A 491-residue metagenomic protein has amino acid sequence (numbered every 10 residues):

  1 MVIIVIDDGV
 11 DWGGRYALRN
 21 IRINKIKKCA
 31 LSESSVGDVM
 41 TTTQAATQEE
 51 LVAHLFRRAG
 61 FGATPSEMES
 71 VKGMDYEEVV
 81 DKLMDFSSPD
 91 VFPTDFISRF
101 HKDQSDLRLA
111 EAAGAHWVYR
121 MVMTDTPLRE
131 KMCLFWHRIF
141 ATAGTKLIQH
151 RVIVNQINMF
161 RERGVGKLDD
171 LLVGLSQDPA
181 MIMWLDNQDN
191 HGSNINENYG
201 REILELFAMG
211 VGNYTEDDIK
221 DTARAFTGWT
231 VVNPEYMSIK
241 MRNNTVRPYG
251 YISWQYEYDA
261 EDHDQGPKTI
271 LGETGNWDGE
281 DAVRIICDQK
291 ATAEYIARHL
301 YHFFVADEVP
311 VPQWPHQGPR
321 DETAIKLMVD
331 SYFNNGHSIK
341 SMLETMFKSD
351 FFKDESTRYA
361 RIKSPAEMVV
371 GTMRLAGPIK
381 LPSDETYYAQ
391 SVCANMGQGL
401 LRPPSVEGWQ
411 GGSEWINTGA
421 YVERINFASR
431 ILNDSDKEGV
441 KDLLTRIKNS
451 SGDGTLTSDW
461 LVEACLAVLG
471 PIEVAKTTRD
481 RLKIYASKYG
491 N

Functional and structural regions predicted by a protein language model:
V2-I6: Extracellular beta-strand-rich recognition modules
D7-D8, Y16, D38: Acidic/polar hotspots within intrinsically disordered regions
I26-C29, V36-G37, A110-W117, Q149-I379: Active-site substrate-binding loop specific to GH73 endo-beta-N-acetylglucosaminidase modules in bacterial autolysins
T42-Q48, V52-P65, Q289, A293-N335 (+1 more regions): Flexible, low-complexity segments enriched for small/polar residues
P65-R163: N-terminal accessory alpha/beta regions
